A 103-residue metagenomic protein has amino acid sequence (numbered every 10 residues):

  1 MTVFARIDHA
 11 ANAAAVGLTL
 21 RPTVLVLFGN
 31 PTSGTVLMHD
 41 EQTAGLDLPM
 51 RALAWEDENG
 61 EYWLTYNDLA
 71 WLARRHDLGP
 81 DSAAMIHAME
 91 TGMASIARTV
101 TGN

Functional and structural regions predicted by a protein language model:
M1-N103: Feature detects long, helix-prone N-terminal segments enriched in hydrophobes
